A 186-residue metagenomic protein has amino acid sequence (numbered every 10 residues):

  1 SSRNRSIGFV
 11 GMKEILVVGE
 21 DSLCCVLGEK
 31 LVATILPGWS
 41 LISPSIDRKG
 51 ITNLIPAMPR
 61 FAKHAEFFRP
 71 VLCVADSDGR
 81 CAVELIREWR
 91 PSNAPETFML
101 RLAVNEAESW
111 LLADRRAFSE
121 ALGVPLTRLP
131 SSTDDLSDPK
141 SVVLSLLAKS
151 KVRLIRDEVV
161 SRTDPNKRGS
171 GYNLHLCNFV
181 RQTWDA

Functional and structural regions predicted by a protein language model:
S2-E14, C25-S45, T52-A186: C-terminal accessory helical subdomains adjacent to catalytic cores in phosphodiester- and nucleotide-handling enzymes
E20-D21: Helix N-cap/beta->alpha junction signal
